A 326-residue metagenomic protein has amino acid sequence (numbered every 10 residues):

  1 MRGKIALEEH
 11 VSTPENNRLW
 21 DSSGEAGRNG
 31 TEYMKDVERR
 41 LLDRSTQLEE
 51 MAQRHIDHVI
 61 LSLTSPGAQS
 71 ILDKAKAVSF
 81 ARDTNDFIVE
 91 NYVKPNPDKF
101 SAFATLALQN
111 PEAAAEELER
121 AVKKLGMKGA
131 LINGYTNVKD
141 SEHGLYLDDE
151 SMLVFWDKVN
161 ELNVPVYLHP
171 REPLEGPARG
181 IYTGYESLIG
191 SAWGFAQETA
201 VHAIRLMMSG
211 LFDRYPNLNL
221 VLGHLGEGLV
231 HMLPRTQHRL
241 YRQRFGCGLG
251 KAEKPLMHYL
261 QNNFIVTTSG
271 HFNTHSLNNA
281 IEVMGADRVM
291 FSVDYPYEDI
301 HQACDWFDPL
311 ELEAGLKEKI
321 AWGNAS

Functional and structural regions predicted by a protein language model:
M1-A6, V11-H58, D86-K94, E116-R120 (+7 more regions): Mid-to-C-terminal alpha-helical segments outside catalytic/metal-binding sites
G3-E8, V59-L61, S101-A104, A130-I132 (+4 more regions): Hydrophobic faces of well-ordered beta-strands that scaffold small-molecule active sites in alpha/beta enzyme cores
L7-L41, L174-Q197, T236-N263: Active-site gating loops and adjacent loop-to-helix segments of metal-dependent hydrolytic enzymes
S12-P14, G67-Q69, Q109-N110, N137-K139 (+4 more regions): Active-site environment of divalent metal-dependent phosphoester hydrolases
D57, S62-H202, S209: Active-site gating/metal-coordination segments in enzymes
P170, M207-Q261: Aromatic-lined glycan-binding groove of carbohydrate-active enzymes
W193-Q197, V201, L218-L222, V266: Short, surface-exposed loop/turn motifs that are enriched in glycine and acidic residues and include a nearby proline
A200-A203, Q243-G250, S269-N273: A general structural motif
